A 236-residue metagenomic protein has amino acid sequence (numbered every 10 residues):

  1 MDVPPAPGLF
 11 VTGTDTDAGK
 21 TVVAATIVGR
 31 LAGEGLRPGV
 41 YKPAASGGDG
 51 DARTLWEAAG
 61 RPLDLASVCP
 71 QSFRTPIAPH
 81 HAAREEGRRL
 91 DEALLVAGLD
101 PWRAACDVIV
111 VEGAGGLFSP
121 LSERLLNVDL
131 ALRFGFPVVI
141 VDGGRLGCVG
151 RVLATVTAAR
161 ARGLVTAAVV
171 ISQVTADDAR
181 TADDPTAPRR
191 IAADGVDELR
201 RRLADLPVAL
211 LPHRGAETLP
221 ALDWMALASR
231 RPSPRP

Functional and structural regions predicted by a protein language model:
D2-V3, T157-P236: C-terminal lobe/tail of nucleotide-utilizing enzymes
V3-G8, V22-R89, A93, G98-A104: N-terminal phosphate/diphosphate-binding loop that engages ATP/GTP or pyrophosphate donors across diverse enzyme folds
V11-T12: Hydrophobic anchor at the beta1->P-loop junction of P-loop NTPases
A18-G19: Conserved glycine(s) of the Walker
P38, I109, V138, T166-A167 (+1 more regions): Hydrophobic anchor at the start of a short beta-strand that flanks the dinucleotide cofactor-binding loop
V40-K42, V139-D142, A167-Q173: Short internal beta-strands
L95, L99-E123: Switch II (G3) loop of P-loop NTPases
S122-R145: Inter-motif core of Ras-like GTPase G domains
